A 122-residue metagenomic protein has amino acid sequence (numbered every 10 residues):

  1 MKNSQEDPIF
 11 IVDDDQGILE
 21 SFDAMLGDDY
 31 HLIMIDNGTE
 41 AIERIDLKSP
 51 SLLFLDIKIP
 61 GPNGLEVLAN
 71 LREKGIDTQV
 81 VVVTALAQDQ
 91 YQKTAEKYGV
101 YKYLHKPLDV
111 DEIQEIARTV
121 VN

Functional and structural regions predicted by a protein language model:
M1-F10, D111-N122: Non-catalytic signal-transmission and effector/linker regions of two-component phosphorelay proteins
Q16-I33, Y98: Two-component/phosphorelay signaling modules centered on CheY-like receiver
G17, Q90, L108-A117: C-terminal output helix
L19, M34, P60, Q88: The feature encodes the CheY-like receiver
N37-E40, N63-E66: Acidic catalytic/metal-coordinating carboxylates
K48-F54, I59: Active-site beta3 strand of CheY-like receiver
E66, A87-K102, E115: Alpha4 helix (beta4-alpha4-beta5 surface) of REC/receiver domains from two-component response regulators
